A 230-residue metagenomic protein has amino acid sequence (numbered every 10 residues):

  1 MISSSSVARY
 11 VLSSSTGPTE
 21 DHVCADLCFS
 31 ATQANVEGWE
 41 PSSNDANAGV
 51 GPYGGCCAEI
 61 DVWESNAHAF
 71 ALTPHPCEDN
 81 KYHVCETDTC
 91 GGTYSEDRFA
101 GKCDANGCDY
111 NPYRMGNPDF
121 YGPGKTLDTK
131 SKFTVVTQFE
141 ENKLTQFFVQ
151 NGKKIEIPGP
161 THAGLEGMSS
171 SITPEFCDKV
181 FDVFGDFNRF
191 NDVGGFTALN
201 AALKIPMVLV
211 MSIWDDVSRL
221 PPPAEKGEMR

Functional and structural regions predicted by a protein language model:
M1-R230: GH16 jelly-roll
